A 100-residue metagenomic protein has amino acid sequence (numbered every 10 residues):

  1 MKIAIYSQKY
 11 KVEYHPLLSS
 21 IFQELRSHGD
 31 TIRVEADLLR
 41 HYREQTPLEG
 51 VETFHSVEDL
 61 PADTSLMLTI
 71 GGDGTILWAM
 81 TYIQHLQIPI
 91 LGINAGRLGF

Functional and structural regions predicted by a protein language model:
M1-L66: ATP/NTP phosphate-donor binding region
E13, R40, H55-F100: Small-residue-rich beta-alpha loop regions that form the catalytic core of phosphotransfer and lipid-active enzymes
